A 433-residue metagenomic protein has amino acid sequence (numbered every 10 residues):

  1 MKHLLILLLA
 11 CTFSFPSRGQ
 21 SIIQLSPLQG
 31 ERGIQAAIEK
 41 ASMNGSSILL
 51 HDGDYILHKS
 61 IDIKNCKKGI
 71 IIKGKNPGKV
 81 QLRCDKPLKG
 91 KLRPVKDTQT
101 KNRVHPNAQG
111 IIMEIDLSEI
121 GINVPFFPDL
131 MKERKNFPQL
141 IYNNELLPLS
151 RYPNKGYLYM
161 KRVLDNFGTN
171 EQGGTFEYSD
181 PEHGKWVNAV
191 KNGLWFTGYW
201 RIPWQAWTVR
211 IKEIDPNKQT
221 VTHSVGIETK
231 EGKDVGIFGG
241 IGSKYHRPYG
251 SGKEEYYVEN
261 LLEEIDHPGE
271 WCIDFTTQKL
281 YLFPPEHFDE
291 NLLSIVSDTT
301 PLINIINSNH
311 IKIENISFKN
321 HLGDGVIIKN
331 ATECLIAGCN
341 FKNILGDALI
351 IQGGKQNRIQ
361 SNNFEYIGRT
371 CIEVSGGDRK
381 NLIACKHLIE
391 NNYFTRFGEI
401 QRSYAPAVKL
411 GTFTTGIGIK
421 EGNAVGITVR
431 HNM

Functional and structural regions predicted by a protein language model:
M1-S21: Bacterial Sec-dependent N-terminal signal peptides
F13-G19, F413, G426-M433: Short, intrinsically disordered, charge-balanced linker/junction segments flanking boundaries in proteins
L28-K329, L335, K342, I350 (+1 more regions): Extracellular polysaccharide-degrading/modifying enzymes targeting complex plant/algal/animal polysaccharides
K59-S60, L322-I327, L345-Q352, G368-V374 (+2 more regions): Short glycine/acidic-rich loop motifs that flank beta-strands on beta-rich extracellular proteins
P203, N381, E399-I400: Short glycine/serine/proline-enriched coil/turn segments at secondary-structure junctions
N309-N320, T332-G346, K355-R369, I383-G398 (+1 more regions): Right-handed parallel beta-helix
G376-D378, T412, G416: Asp-box/WD-like beta-propeller blade repeats and closely related beta-sheet repeat scaffolds
P406-A407, N432: C-terminal structured domain segments across diverse proteins
